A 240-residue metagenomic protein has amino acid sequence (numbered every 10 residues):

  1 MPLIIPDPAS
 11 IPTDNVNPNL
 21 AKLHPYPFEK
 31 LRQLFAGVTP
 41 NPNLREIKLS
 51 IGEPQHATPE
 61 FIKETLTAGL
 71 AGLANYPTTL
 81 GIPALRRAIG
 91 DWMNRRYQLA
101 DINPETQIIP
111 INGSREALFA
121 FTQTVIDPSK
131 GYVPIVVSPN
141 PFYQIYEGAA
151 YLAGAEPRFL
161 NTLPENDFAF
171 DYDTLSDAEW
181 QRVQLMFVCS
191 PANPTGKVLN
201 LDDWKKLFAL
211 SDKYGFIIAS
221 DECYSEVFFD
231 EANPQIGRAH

Functional and structural regions predicted by a protein language model:
L3-E116, A120: N-terminal small-domain helix-loop-helix segment of the aminotransferase-like
L73-A209, S225-P234: Conserved core of the PLP fold type I
P134, K213-F216: A short helix->loop->beta-strand "cap" motif at the edges of active sites that frequently abuts
F216-I217, F228: Metal-dependent active-site segment of extracytoplasmic phospho-/sulfohydrolases and closely related
A239-H240: Conserved small/polar residues in nucleotide/adenosyl-binding loops
